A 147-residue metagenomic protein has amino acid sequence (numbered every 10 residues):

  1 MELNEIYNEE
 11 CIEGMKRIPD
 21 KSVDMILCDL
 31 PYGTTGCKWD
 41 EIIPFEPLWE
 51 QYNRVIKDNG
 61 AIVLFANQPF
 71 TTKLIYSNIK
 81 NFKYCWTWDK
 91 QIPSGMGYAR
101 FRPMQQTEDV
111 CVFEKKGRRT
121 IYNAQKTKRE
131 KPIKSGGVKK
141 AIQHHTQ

Functional and structural regions predicted by a protein language model:
E2-Q147: Core catalytic lobe of class I
